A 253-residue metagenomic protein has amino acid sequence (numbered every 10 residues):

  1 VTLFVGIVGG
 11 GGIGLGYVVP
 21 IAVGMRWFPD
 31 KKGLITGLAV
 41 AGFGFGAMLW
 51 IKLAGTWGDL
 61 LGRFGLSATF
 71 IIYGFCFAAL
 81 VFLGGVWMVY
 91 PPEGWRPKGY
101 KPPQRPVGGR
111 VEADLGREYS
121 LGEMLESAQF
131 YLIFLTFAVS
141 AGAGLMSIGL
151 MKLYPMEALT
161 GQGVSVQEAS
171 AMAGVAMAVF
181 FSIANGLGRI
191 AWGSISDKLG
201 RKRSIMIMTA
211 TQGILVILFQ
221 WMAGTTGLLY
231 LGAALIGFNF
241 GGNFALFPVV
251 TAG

Functional and structural regions predicted by a protein language model:
V1, T211-G224: C-terminal ends and interior cores of transmembrane alpha-helices in multi-pass membrane transporters/permeases
T2-L15, A138, L228-G242: Hydrophobic core of transmembrane alpha-helices in multi-pass small-molecule transporters, especially MFS/SLC-type
G14-F28, I35-T36, G242-G253: Intracellular juxtamembrane helix-capping segments at the cytosolic ends of symmetry-related transmembrane helices
P29-K52: Glycine-rich segments within core transmembrane alpha-helices of 12-TM secondary carriers
I51, Y119-S194: Extracytoplasmic gate region of multi-pass secondary transporters
A68-W87: Symmetry-related core transmembrane helices of the 12-TM Major Facilitator Superfamily/SLC fold
F77-L80, N185, T209-V216, I236: MFS 12-TM fold signature
D197-T209: Cytoplasmic membrane-interface "Motif A"-like loop-to-helix N-cap segments of 12-TM Major Facilitator Superfamily
